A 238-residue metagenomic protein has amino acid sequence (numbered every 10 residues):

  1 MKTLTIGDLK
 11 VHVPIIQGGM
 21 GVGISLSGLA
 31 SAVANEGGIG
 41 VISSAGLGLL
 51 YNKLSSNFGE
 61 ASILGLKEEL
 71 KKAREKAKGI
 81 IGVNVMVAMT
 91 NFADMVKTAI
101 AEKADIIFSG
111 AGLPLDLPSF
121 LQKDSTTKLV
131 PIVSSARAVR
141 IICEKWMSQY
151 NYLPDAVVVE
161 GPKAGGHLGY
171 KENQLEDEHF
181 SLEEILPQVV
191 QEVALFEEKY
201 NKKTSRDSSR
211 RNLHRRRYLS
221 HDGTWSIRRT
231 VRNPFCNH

Functional and structural regions predicted by a protein language model:
M1-Y200: Active-site entrance/lid segments in N-terminal catalytic domains of soluble metabolic enzymes
K171-H238: Catalytic alpha/beta core domains of metabolic enzymes, predominantly
